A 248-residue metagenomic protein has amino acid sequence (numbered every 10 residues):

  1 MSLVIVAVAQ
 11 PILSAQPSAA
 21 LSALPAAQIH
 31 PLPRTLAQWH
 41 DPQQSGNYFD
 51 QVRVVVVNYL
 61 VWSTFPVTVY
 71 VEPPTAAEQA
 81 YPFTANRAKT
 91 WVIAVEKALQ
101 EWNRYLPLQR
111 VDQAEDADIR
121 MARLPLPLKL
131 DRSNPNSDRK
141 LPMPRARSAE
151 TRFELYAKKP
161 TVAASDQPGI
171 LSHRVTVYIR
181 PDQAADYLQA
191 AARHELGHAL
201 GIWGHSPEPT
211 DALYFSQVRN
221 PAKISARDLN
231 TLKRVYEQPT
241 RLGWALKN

Functional and structural regions predicted by a protein language model:
M1-P17, R139-Y187, W203-N248: Metalloprotease/metallohydrolase-associated module, dominated by Zn2+-dependent proteases
M1-R87, T151-Q167, R241-L242: Disordered inhibitory propeptide/activation segment of secreted metzincin zinc metalloprotease zymogens, centered on
V54, N58-S63, Q113, A184 (+1 more regions): Helix N-cap and loop-to-helix transition residues
V69, W102, H194, L213 (+1 more regions): Divalent metal-coordination and catalytic microenvironments
E72-P74, L124, S216: Generic beta-structure capping elements
Q79-F83, Y105, F215-S216: A short gly/proline-enriched turn/hairpin at secondary-structure junctions
N86-A199, W203-S206: Metzincin-family zinc-dependent endopeptidase catalytic domain
